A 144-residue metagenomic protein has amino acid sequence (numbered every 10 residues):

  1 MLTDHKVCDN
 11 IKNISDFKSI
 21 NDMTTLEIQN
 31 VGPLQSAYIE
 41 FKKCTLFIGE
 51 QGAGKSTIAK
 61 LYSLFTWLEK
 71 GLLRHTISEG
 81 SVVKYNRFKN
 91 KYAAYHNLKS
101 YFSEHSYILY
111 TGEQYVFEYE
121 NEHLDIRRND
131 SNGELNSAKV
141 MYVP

Functional and structural regions predicted by a protein language model:
M1-P144: P-loop NTPase switch/coupling surface
